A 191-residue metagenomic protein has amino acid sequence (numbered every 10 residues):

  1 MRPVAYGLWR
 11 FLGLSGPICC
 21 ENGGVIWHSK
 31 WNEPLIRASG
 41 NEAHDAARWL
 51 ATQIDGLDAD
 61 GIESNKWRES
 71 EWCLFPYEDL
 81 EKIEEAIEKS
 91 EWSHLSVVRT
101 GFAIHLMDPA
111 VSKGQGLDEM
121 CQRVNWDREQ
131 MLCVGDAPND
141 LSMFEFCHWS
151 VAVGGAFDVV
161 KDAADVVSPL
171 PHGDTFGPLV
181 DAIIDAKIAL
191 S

Functional and structural regions predicted by a protein language model:
M1, N22, F102, A137 (+2 more regions): A generic "binding-loop/recognition-motif" signal
M1-N65: Active-site phosphate-binding/coordination module
P3-G7, K82, G116, S142-M143 (+2 more regions): Phosphate- and divalent-cation-binding pockets in alpha/beta enzyme and binding domains that engage nucleotide-derived
G7-R10, W31-N32, E85, E145-F146 (+1 more regions): Short amphipathic alpha-helical segments
L12-L14, E21-N22, E91-S93, F146-C147 (+1 more regions): Short, structured coil segments at secondary-structure junctions
C19, L132-V134, V151, S168: Hydrophobic/aromatic beta-strand patches that form the interior of the parallel beta-sheet core in alpha/beta enzyme
A43-F146, G155: Conserved acidic, metal-coordinating active-site core of Asp-based, Mg2+-dependent phosphoryl-transfer enzymes
F146, V151-S191: Asp-based, Mg2+/Mn2+-dependent phosphohydrolase catalytic module
